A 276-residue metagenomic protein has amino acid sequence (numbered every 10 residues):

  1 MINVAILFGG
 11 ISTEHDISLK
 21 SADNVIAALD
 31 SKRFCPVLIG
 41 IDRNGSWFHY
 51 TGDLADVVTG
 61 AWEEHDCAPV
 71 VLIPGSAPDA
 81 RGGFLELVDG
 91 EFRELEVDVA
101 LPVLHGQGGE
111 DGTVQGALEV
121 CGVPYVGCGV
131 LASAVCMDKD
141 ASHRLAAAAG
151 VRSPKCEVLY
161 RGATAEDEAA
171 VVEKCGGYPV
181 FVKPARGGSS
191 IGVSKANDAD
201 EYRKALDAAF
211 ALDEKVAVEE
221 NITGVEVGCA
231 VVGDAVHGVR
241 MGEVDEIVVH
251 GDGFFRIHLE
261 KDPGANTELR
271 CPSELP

Functional and structural regions predicted by a protein language model:
M1-I2, K32: Basic/polar N-terminal segments that are highly enriched at the extreme N-terminus, encompassing both cleavable
I2-F8, S12-T13, L19-K20, G90 (+3 more regions): Active-site nucleotide/adenylate-binding loops and adjacent lid/helix of ATP-dependent enzymes
E14-H15, L19-D23, S31, V37-V158: Conserved N-proximal alpha/beta basic substrate-recognition cap immediately N-terminal to, or forming the N-lobe
N24-C35, K204, A208-A209: A short, N-terminal amphipathic alpha-helix
G40-D42, G129, E157-Y160, N197 (+2 more regions): Residues at the C-termini of beta-strands that transition into short coil/loop
H105-G106, S190, V248-G253: Glycine-rich phosphate/pyrophosphate-binding beta-alpha loops
V126-G127, S189-S190, T267-R270: Short small-residue beta-strand/loop micro-motif enriched in glycine and branched aliphatics
N197-P276: Phosphate-binding site of ATP-dependent enzymes
